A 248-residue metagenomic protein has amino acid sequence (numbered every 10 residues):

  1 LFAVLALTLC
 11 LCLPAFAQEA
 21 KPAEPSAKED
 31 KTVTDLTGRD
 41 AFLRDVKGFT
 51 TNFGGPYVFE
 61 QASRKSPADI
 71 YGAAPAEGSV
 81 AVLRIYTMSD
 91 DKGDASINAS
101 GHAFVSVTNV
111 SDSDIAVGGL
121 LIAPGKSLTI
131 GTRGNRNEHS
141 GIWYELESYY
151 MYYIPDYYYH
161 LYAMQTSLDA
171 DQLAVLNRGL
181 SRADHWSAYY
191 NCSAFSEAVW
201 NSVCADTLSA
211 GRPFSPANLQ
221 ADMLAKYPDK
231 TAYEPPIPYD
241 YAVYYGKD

Functional and structural regions predicted by a protein language model:
F2-C12: Bacterial N-terminal signal peptides
L11, A27, L128-I130: Compositionally biased regions
L13-A17: Sec/Tat signal peptide C-region and signal peptidase I cleavage site
Q18-K65, A174-D248: Activation targets extended, charge/polar-rich intrinsically disordered C-terminal tails
G38-H160: Glycine-rich catalytic cores of cysteine/serine-nucleophile enzymes that process amide/ester linkages in cell-envelope
D90-D94, Y159-Q165, G179-S187: Second-shell loop/turn segments in exported
P155-V175: A structural motif
